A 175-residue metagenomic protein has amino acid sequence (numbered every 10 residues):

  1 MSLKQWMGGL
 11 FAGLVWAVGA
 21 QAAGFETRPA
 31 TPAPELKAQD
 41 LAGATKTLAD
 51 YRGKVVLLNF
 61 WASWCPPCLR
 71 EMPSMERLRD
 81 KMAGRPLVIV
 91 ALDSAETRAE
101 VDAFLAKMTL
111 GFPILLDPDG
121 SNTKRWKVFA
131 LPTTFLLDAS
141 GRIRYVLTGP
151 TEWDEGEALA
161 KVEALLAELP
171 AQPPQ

Functional and structural regions predicted by a protein language model:
G8-V18: Bacterial N-terminal signal peptides
A22-L48: N-terminal "domain-start" segment that seeds a small globular fold
K54-V56, F60-W64, A130: Short pre-active-site segment immediately N-terminal to redox-active cysteine/selenocysteine motifs in thiol-based
L57-N59, I89-A91, F135-L136: Hydrophobic beta-strand core positions in alpha/beta domains
F60-R77: Conserved redox-active cysteine motifs that mediate thiol-disulfide chemistry, especially di-cysteine Cys-X(1-2)-Cys
P86-R98, F112-D119: Thiol-based oxidoreductase modules, predominantly thioredoxin-like and allied folds used for disulfide exchange
A103-G111, D117-E163: Thiol/disulfide oxidoreductase modules built on the thioredoxin-like
L169-Q175: Non-globular targeting/processing and membrane-anchoring segments
